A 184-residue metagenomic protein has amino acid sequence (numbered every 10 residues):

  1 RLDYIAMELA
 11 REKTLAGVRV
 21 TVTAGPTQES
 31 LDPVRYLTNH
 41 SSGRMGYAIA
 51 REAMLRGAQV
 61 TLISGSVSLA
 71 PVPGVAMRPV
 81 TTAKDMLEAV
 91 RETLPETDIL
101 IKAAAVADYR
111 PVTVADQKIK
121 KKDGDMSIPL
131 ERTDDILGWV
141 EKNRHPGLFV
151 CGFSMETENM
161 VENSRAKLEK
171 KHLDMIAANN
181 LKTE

Functional and structural regions predicted by a protein language model:
R1-T21, V114, E169, N179-K182: YjeF_N-associated NAD(P)HX repair module
L9-R44, A104-A105, H145-K167: Glycine-rich phosphate/diphosphate-binding loops and the adjacent beta-loop-alpha structural elements that coordinate
E12-L15, L69-P71, E92-L94, K142-R144 (+1 more regions): Solvent-exposed alpha-helices and their adjacent loops that cap or buttress functional pockets in soluble metabolic
T14-T82: Glycine-rich phosphate/diphosphate-binding loop of Rossmann-like nucleotide-binding domains
V34, G46, A50, V90 (+2 more regions): Generic hydrophobic/aromatic pocket-lining and core-packing "Φ" positions
S66, G74-G138, K142: A glycine- and small/hydrophobic-rich beta-loop-beta segment that serves as a flexible "lid/hinge" or phosphate-binding
P111-E184: Glycine-rich phosphate/nucleotide-binding loop
